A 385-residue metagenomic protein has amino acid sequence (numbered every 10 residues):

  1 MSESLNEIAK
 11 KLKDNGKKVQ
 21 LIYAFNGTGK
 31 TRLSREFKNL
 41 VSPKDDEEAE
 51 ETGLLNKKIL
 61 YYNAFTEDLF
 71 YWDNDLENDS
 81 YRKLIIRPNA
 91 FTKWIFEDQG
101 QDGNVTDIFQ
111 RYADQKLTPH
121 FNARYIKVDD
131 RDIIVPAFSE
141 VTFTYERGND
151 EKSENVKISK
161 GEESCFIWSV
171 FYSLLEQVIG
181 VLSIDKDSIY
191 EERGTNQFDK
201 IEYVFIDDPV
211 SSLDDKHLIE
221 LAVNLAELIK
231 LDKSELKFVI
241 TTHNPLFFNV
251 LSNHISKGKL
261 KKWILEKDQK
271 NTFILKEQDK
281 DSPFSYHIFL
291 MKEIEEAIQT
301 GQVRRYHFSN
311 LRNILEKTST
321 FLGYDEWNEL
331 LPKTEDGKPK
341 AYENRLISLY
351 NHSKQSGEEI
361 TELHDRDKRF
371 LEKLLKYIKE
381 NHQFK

Functional and structural regions predicted by a protein language model:
S2-L21, F25-N39, V156-I274: Switch/communication elements of ASCE P-loop NTPase nucleotide-binding domains
S2-N6, K11, S42-P43, E47-A64 (+4 more regions): N-terminal nucleotide-handling cores and adjacent loading/scaffold lobes of large enzymes and macromolecular assemblies
R35-F96, T106: ABC ATPase nucleotide-binding domain signature region
Y62-A64, K267, H352: Active-site donor-binding loop signature of nucleotide-sugar glycosyltransferases
F70, L315-G323, N351-Q355: Short alpha-helix boundary/capping elements
Y81-E163, V170-Y203: Extended helical coiled-coil dimerization/tether regions that scaffold and oligomerize large DNA-maintenance assemblies
D98-Q101, K216-Y324, N328-G337, K368-F384: C-terminal lobe/lid and adjacent interdomain/linker elements of RecA-like ASCE P-loop ATPase modules
P339-N381: Histidine-centered, metal-coordinating catalytic motifs and their short helical/loop contexts
